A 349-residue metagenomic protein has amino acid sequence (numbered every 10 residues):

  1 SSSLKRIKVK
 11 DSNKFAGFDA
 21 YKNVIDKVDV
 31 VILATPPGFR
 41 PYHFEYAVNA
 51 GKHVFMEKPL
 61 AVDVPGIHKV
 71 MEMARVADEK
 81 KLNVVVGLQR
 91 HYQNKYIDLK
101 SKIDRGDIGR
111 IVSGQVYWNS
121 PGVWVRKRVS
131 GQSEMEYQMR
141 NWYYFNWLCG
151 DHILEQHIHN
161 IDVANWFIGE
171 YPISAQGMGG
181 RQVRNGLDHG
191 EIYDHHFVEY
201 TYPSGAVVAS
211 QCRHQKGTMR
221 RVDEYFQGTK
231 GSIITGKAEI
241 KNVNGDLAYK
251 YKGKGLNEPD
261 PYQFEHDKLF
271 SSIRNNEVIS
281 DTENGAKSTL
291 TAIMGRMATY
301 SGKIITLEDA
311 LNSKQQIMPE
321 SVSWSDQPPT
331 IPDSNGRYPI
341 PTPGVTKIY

Functional and structural regions predicted by a protein language model:
S1, Y42-Y46, G66-I67, Y96-I97 (+2 more regions): Short, solvent-exposed loop/turn and secondary-structure capping segments
S2-L33: A structured beta-alpha segment of the ubiquitous adenosine-cofactor-binding alpha/beta core
I32-L33, V54-E57, V84-G87, A209-Q211 (+1 more regions): Short catalytic-loop micro-motif centered on adjacent basic/acidic residues
T35-G38: N-terminal glycine-rich "phosphate-gripper" loop used for MgATP/nucleotide binding and carboxylate activation
P41-Y92, G106: Beta-strand-loop-alpha-helix segment that lines the small-molecule cofactor/substrate pocket of alpha/beta enzymes
K80-V86, R90-G190, Y200, K216-T218 (+4 more regions): Predominantly a Rossmann-like dinucleotide-binding segment in NAD(P)-dependent oxidoreductases
E155, H159-P172, Q176, V183 (+2 more regions): C-terminal helical cap and adjacent loop that interface with cofactors, partners, or active-site loops
P203-V207, K230-G231: Glycine-centered tight beta-turn/hairpin loop motif at sheet-sheet or coil-to-beta transitions
